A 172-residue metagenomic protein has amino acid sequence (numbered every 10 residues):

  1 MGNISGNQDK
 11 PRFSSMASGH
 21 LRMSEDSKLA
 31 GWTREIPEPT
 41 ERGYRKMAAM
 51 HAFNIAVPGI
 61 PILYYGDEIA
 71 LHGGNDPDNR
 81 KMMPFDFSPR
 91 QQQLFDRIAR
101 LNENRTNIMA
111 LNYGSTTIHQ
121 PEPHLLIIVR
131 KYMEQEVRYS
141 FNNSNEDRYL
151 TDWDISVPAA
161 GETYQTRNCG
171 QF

Functional and structural regions predicted by a protein language model:
M1-F172: Active-site and adjacent substrate-binding regions of carbohydrate-active enzymes
